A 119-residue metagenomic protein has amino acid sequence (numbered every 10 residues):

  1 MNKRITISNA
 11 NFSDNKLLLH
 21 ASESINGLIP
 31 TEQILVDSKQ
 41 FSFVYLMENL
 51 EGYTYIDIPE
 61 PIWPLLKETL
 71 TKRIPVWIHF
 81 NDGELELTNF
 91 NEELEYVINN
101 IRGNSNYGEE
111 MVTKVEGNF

Functional and structural regions predicted by a protein language model:
M1-G27: Negatively charged, low-complexity tracts enriched in Asp/Glu with abundant Ser/Thr
N2, G52-Y55: Short, mixed charged/polar active-site loops that provide acid/base catalysis or chelate metal/phosphate cofactors
A10-F12, S22-S24, E48-L50, P61-W63 (+1 more regions): Generic structural motif
L18, S22-S24, V36, P59-E60 (+4 more regions): General N-terminal targeting signals
S22-E23, L28-V36, N89-N91: Membrane-interacting alpha-helical segments
P30-G52: Glycine-rich loop/turn
T54-G103: Amphipathic protein-protein interaction modules
E95-F119: C-terminal partner/receptor-binding element of secreted or periplasmic proteins
